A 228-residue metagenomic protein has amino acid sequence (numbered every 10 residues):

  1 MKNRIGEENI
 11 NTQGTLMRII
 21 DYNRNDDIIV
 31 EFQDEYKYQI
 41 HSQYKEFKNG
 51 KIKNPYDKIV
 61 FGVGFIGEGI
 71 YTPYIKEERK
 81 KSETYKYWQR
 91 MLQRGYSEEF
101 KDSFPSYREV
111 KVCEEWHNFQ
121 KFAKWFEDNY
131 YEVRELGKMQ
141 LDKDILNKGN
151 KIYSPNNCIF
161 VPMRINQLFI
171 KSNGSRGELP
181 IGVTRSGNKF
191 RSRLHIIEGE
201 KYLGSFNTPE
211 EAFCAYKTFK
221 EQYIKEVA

Functional and structural regions predicted by a protein language model:
M1-K37, P55-W88, Q93, E109-V112: Short helix-coil boundary/hinge micro-motifs
V30, F122, V183, S192 (+1 more regions): An aromatic-rich alpha-helical recognition segment common to small helix-rich domains
D34-Y36, R164, I196-E198: Solvent-exposed strand-loop boundary residues in beta-sheet-rich modules
Y36-P55: Compact nucleic-acid interaction/catalytic patches
I70-E98, D102-H195: Short, cationic Gly/His-enriched loop motifs
R108-C113, G199-P209: A short, exposed loop/beta-hairpin motif centered on an aromatic-Gly-Thr core
T218-A228: Short arginine-rich
